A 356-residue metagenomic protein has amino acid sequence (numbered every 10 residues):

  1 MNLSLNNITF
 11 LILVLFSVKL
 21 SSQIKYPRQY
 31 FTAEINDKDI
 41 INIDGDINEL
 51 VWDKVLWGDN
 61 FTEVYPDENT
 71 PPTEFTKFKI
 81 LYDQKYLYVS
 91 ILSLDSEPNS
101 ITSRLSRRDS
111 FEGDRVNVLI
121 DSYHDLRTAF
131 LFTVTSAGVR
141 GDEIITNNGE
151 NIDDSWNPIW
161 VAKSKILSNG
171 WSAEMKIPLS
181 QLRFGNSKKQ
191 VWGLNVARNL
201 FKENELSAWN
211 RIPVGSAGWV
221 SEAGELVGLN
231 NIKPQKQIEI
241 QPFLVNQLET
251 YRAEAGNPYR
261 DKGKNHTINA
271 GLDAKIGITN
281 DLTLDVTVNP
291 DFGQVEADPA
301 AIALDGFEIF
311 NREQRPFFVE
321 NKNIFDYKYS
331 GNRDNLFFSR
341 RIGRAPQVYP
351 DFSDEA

Functional and structural regions predicted by a protein language model:
M1-T9: Bacterial N-terminal signal peptides that target proteins for export
T9-F10, L20: Cleavable N-terminal signal peptides
S22-A356: Structural preference for beta-rich elements and adjacent junctions enriched in aromatics
